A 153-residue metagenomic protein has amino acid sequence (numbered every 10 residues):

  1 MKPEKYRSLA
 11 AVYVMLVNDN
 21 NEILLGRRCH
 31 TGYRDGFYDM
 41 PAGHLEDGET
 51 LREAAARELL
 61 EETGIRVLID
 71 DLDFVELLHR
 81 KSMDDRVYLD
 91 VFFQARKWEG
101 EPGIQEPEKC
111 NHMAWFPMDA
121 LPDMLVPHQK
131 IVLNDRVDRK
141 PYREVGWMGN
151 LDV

Functional and structural regions predicted by a protein language model:
M1-I23, L77, Q94: Conserved N-terminal beta-strand and adjoining loop/helix that marks the start of the Nudix/MutT-like hydrolase domain
L9, D35, M40, V67-I69 (+1 more regions): Short connector loops at helix/strand junctions that flank enzyme active sites, especially segments positioning acidic
N18, L78-P102, R136-V137: Active-site-adjacent beta-strand/loop module that shapes the phosphate/pyrophosphate-binding cleft
E22-E61: Conserved Nudix-box catalytic region and its N-terminal flanking loop in Nudix hydrolases and closely related
G43, R57, D70, F116-D119: Structural detector for helix-capping/boundary residues
R66-E76: A short coil-to-beta-strand element that immediately follows conserved catalytic motifs
E108-V153: Nudix hydrolase/Nudix homology domain
